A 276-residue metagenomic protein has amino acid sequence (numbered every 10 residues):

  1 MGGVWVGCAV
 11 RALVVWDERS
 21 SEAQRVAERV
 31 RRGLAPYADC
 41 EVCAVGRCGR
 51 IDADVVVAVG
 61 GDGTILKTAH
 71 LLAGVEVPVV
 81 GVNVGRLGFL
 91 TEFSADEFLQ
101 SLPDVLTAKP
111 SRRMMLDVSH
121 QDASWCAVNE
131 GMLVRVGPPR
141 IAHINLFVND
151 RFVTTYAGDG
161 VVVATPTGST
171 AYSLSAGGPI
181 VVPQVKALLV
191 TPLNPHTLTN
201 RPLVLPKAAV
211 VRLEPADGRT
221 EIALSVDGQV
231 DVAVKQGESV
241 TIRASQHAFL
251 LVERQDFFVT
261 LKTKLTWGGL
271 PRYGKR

Functional and structural regions predicted by a protein language model:
G3-V55, V59, K67, L71 (+2 more regions): ATP/NTP phosphate-donor binding region
W16, G60, N83, P215: Short beta-strand/turn micro-motifs composed of small residues that flank or help shape donor/cofactor-binding pockets
V57, N83, G131, G228: A residue-level signal for conserved active-site and pocket-lining positions in enzyme catalytic cores
G63-A69, T170-S175: Short glycine/serine/threonine-rich phosphate/pyrophosphate-binding segments that cradle anionic phosphate groups
E76-P78: Proline-centered loop/turn at the N-terminus of a beta-strand
L87-G160: Catalytic core of DAGKc-family lipid kinases
W125, L133, P138, N149-F152 (+1 more regions): ATP/nucleoside-binding phosphotransfer catalytic cores, i.e., glycine-rich phosphate-binding loops
T155-D159, V163-T199: Gly/Ser/Thr-rich active-site loops/lids in small-molecule metabolic enzymes that frequently grip phosphoryl groups
